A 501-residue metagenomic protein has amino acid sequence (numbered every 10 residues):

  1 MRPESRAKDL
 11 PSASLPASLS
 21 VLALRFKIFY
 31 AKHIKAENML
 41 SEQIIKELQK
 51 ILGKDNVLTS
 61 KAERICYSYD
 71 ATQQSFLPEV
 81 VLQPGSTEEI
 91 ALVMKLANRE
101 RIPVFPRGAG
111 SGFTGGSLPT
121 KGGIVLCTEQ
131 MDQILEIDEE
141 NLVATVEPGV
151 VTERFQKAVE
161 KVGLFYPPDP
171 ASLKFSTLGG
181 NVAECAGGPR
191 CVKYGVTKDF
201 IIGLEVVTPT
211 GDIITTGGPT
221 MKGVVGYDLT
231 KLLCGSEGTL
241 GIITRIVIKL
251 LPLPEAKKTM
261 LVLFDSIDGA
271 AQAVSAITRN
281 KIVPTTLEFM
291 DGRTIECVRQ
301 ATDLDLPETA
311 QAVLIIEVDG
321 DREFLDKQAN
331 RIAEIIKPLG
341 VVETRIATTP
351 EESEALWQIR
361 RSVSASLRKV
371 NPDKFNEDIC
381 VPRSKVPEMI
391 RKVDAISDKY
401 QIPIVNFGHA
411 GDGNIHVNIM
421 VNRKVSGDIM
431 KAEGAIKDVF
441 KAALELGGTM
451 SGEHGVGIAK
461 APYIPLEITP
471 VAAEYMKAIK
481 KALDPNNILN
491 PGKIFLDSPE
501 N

Functional and structural regions predicted by a protein language model:
M1, R6, S12-K27: Short Gly/Ser/Thr- and charged-rich N-terminal loops/segments that act as flexible capping/hinge elements
V21, A31-I34: Short hydrophobic alpha-helical segments enriched in small aliphatic residues
K35-K95, S111-L142, A171, T294-D303 (+3 more regions): N-terminal flexible segment immediately upstream of the FAD-binding catalytic core in FAD-dependent oxidoreductases
K54, L444-V456, P485-L489: Alpha-helix capping/hinge segments and adjacent helical runs
T59-K61, I65-Y67, L251-P252, K258-A435 (+2 more regions): C-terminal substrate-recognition/cap domain of FAD-linked oxidoreductases
Q133-M290: FAD-binding subdomain of flavoenzyme oxidoreductases
D212, A461-N501: Activity-critical C-terminal alpha-helical subdomain
